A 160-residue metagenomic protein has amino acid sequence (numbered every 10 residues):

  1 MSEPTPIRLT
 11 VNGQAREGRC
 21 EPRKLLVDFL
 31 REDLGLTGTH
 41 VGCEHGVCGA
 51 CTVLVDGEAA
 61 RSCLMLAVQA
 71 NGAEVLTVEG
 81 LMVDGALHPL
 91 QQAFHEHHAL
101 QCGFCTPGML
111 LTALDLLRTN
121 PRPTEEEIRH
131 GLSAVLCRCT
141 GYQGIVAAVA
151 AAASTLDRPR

Functional and structural regions predicted by a protein language model:
M1-R160: Signature of N-terminal electron-transfer/Fe-S-associated modules in redox systems
